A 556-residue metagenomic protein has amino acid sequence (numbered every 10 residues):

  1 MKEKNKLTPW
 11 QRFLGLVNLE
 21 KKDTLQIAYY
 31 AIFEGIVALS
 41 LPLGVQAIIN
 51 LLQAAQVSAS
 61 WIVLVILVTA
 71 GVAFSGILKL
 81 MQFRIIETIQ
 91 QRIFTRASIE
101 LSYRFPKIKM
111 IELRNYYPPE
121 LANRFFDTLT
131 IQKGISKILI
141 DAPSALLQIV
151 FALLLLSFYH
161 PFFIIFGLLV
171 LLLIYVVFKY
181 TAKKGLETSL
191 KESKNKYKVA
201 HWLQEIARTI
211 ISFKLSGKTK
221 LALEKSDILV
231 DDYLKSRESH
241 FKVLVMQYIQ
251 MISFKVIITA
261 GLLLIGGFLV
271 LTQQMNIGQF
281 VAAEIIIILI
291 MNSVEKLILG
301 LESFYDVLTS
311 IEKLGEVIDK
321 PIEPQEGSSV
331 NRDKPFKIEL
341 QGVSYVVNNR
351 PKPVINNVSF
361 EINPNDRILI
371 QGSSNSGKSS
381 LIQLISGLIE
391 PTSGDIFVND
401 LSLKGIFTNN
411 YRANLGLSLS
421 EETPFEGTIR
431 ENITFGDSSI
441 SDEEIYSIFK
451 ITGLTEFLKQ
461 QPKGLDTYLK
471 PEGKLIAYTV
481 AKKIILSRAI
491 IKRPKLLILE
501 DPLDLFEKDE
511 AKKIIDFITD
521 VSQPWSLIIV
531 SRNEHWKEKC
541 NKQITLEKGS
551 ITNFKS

Functional and structural regions predicted by a protein language model:
M1-S40, A54, S58-V63, Q82 (+9 more regions): Membrane-integrated ABC transporters
K21, M110-I111, N123-I135, L139 (+8 more regions): An intracellular "coupling" helix at the cytosolic face of ABC transporter transmembrane type-1 domains
T24-M81, I85, S157-I165, Q274-I277 (+1 more regions): Transmembrane helix-loop-helix hairpins at lipid-water interfaces of multipass membrane proteins, especially the type-1
A31-I32, L64-K79, I140-K191, L264-M275 (+1 more regions): Transmembrane helices of ABC transporter permease
V37-L41, I49, F126-L169, Q250 (+2 more regions): Hydrophobic alpha-helical transmembrane segments of ABC transporter permease domains
K218, K242, L289-D319: Cytosolic ends of transmembrane helices, especially the final helix of ABC transmembrane type-1 domains
S386: Helix-to-loop junction immediately C-terminal to a conserved catalytic motif
R430-P471, D516: ABC ATPase nucleotide-binding domain helical subdomain, centered on the C-loop/LSGGQ "ABC signature"
